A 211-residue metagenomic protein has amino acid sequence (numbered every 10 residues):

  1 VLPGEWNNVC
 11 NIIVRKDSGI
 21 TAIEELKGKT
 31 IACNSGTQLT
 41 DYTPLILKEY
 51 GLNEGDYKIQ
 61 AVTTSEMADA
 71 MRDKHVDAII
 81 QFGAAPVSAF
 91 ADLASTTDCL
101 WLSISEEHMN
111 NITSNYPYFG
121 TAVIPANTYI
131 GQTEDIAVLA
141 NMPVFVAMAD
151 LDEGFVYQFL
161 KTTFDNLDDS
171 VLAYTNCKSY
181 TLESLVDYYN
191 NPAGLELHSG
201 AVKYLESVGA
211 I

Functional and structural regions predicted by a protein language model:
V1-S35: Short, glycine-/small- and polar/acidic-enriched structural segments that line small-molecule recognition paths
D17, C33, T37-D41, V62-S65 (+3 more regions): Soluble non-cytosolic domains of exported or imported proteins
S18, E54-L151: Pocket-lining segment of extracytoplasmic ligand-binding domains
T30, G51, H75: Conserved functional loop/turn residues at catalytic and ligand-binding sites
G36-K48, Y118-N190: Ligand-binding clefts/hinges and TM-proximal coupling segments of bilobed small-molecule sensing domains
E66, D73, G83-W101, N111-Y118 (+1 more regions): An extracytoplasmic/periplasmic, membrane-proximal ligand-sensing/linker region
